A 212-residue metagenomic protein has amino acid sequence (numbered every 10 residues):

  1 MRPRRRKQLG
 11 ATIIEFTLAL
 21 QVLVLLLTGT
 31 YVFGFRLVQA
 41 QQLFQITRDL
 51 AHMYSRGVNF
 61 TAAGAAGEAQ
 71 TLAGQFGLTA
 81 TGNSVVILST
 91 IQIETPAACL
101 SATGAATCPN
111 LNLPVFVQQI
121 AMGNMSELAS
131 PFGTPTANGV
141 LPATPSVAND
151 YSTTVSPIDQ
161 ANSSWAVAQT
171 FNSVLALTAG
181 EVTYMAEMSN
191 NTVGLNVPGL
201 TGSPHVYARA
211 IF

Functional and structural regions predicted by a protein language model:
M1-T71, I87-I91: Alpha-helical assembly-interface signal, strongest on the long, hydrophobic N-terminal helix that forms
Q21, Y31, G74-F76, N172-A176 (+1 more regions): Short, flexible coil/linker segments at or flanking structured domains
Q45, N83, T183: Short, well-structured alpha-helical interface segments that form or flank functional binding sites
G57-L113: Extracytoplasmic beta-strand-rich oligomerization domains located immediately C-terminal to a leader/signal peptide
A63, A210-F212: Short amphipathic alpha-helical segments
V85-S89, M185-E187, R209: Soluble periplasmic/extracytoplasmic beta-strand elements of cell-envelope proteins
E94-P204, I211: Intrinsically disordered, low-complexity regions enriched in Pro/Ser/Thr/Gly and acidic residues
